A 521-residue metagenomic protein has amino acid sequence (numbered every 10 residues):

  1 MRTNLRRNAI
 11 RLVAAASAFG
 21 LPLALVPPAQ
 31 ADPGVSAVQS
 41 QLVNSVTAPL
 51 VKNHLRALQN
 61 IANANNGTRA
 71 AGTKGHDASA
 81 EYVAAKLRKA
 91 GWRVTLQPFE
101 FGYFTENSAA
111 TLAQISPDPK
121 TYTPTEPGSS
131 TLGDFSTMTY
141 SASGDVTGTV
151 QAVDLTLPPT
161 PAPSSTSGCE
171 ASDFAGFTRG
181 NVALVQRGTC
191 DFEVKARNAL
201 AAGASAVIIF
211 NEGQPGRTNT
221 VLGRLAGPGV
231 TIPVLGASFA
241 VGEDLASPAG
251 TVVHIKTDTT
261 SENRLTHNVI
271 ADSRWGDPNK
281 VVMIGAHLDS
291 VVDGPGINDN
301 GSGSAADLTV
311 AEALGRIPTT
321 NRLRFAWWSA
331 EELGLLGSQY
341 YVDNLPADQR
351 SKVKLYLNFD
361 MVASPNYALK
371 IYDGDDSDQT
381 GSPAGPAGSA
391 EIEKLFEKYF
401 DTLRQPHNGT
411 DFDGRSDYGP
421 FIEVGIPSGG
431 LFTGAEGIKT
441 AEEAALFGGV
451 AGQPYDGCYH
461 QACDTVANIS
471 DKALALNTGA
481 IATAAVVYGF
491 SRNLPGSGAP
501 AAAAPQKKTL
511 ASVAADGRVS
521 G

Functional and structural regions predicted by a protein language model:
M1-A31: Secretory targeting and sorting signals
A31, A37, N44, R56 (+1 more regions): Noncatalytic luminal/extracellular "stalk/propeptide" segments of secretory-pathway proteins
A37-V46, A64-G75, L184-C190, K195-A196 (+6 more regions): Second-shell loop/turn segments in exported
A48-G67, T73, A84-A90, A162-P163 (+5 more regions): Catalytic-core environment of secreted peptidases
T137-G168, R224-I297, T309-E312, R316 (+1 more regions): Soluble metallo-hydrolase cores and metallopeptidase-like ectodomains found primarily in the secretory/periplasmic
N279, V292, P318, W328-A435 (+1 more regions): Metal-dependent peptidase/peptidase-like ectodomains
I438-Q506: His/Asp/Glu-rich mid-to-C-terminal helical/loop segments that flank catalytic regions of hydrolases
A502-G521: Acidic, Ser/Thr-rich low-complexity intrinsically disordered segments
